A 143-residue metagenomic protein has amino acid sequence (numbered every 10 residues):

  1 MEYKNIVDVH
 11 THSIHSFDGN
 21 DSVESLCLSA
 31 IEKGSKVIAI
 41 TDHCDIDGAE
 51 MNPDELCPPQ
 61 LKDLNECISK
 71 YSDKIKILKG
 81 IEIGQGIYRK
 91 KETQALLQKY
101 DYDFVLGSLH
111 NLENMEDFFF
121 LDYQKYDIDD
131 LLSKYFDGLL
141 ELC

Functional and structural regions predicted by a protein language model:
M1-I87, L142: An N-terminally biased module of ancient metal coordination in phosphate/nucleic-acid-related enzymes
M51-C143: Extended substrate/RNA-proximal surfaces in nucleic-acid metabolism proteins
